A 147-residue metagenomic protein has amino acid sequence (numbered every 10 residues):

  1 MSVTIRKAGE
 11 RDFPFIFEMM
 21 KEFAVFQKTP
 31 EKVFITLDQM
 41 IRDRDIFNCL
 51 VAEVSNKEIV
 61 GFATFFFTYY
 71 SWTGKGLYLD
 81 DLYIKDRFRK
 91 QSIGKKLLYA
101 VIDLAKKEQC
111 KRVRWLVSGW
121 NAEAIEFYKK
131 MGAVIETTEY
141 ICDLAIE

Functional and structural regions predicted by a protein language model:
V3, K7-P14, E18-G74, Y99 (+1 more regions): Acetyl-CoA-dependent GNAT
F47-C49, T137-I141: Short hydrophobic/aromatic beta-strand or adjacent loop that forms the aromatic wall/cage of a ligand/substrate-binding
L82-R89: A short, internal acetyl-CoA/4′-phosphopantetheine-binding micro-motif in the GNAT/acyltransferase core
K90-D103, K130: Conserved acetyl-CoA-binding loop-helix of GNAT-fold acetyltransferases
K95, G119-T138: Conserved active-site alpha-helix within GNAT-family acetyltransferase domains
K106-L116: Conserved GNAT acetyl-CoA-binding A-motif
W115-A124, D143-I146: Conserved beta-strand-loop-alpha-helix junction that forms the acyl-donor binding cleft
